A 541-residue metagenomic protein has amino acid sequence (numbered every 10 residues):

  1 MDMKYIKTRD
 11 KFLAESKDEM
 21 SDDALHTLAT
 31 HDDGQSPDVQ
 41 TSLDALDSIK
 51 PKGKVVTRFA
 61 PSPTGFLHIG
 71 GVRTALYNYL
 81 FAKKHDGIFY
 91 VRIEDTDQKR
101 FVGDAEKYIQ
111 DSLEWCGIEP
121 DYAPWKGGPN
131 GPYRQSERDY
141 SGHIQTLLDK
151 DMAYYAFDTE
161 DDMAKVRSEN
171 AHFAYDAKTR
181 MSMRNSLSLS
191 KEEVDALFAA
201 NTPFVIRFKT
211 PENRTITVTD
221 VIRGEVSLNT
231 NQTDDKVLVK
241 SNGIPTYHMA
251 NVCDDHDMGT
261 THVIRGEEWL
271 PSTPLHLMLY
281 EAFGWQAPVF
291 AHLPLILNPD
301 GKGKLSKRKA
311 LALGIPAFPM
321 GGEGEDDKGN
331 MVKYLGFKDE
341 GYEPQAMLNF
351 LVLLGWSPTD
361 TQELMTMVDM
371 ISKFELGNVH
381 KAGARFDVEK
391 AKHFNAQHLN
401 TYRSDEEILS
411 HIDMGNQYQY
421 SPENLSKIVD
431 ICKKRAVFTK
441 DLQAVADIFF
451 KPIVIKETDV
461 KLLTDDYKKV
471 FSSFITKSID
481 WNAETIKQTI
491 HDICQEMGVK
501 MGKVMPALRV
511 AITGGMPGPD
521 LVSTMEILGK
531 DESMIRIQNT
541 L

Functional and structural regions predicted by a protein language model:
D2-F66, D86-F89, A196, N213 (+4 more regions): Non-catalytic terminal extensions that flank enzyme cores
E15-H172, P271-A282, A346: N-terminal Rossmann-like or analogous alpha/beta NTP/dinucleotide-binding catalytic cores that position adenine
T57-T64, Y90-D95, M258-V263, G329-Y334 (+2 more regions): Glycine- and acidic
F66-L67, F337-Q345, K381-D387, Q419-K427 (+2 more regions): Structural motif
N78, I109, L147, D151 (+8 more regions): Residue-level signal for inorganic ion chemistry
T146-D149, Y155-K309, P316, K333 (+1 more regions): Active-site cores that bind ATP or allylic diphosphates and position pyrophosphate for catalysis
T401-M497: Small-residue-rich helix-loop
W481-L541: Charged substrate- and nucleic-acid-binding regions of tRNA-handling and nucleotidyl-transfer enzymes, centered on
